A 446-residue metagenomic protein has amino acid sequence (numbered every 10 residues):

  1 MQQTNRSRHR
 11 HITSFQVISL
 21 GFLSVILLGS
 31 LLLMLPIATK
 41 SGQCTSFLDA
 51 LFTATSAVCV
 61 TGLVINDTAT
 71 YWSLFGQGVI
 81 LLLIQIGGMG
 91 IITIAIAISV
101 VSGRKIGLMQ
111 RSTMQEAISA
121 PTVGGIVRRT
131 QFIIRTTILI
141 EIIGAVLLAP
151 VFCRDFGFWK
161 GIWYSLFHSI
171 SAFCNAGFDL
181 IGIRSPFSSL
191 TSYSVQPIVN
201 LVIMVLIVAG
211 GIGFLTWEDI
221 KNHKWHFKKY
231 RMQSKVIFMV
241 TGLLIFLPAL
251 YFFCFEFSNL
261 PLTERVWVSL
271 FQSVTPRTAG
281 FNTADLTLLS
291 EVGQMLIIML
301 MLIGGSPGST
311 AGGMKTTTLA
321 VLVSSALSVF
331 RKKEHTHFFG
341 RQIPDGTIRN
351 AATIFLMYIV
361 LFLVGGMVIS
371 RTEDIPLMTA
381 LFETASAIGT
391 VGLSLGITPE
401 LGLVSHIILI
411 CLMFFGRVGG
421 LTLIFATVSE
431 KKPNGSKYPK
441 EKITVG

Functional and structural regions predicted by a protein language model:
M1-G446: Membrane-proximal intracellular helices of multi-pass ion channels
